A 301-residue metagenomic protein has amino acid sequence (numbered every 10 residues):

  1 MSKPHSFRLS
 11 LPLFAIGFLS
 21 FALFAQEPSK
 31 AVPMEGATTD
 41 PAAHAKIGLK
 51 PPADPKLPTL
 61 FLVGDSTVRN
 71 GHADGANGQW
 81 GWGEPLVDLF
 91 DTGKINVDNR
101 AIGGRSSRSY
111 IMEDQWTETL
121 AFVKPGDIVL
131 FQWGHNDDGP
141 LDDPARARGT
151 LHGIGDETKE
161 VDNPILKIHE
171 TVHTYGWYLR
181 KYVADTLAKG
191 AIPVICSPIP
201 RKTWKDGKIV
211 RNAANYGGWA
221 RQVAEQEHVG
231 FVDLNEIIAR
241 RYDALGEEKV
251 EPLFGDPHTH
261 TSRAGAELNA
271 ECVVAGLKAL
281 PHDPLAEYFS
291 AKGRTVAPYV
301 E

Functional and structural regions predicted by a protein language model:
M1-H5, Q115-R263, E267, E271-S290 (+1 more regions): Alpha-helical cap/lid subdomain in secreted, periplasmic, or secretory-pathway luminal O-acyl-processing enzymes
S10-A22: Bacterial N-terminal signal peptides
S29-A101, T117-V129, A145-I154: Serine-esterase "nucleophile elbow" of acetyl-processing enzymes
G64, G81, A101-G104, G134 (+2 more regions): Glycine-centered flexibility sites
V68, S107-R108, L130, D138: Short, electropositive, low-hydrophobicity segments enriched in small/polar residues
H72-A76, S109-I111, D206-R211: Short, solvent-exposed loop/turn segments at secondary-structure boundaries
N99-I111: Functional beta-strand-loop-alpha-helix junction segments that form "active/interaction loops" within catalytic
